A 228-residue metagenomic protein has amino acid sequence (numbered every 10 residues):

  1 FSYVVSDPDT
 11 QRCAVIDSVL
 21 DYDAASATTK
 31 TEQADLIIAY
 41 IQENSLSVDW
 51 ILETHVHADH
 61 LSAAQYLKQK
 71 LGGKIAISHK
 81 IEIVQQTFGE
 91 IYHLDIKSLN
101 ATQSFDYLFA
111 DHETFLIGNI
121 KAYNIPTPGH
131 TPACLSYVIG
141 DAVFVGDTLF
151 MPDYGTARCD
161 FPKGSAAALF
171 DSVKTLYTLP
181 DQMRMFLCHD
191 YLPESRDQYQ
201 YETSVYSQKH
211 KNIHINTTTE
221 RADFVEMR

Functional and structural regions predicted by a protein language model:
F1, I37, L169-S172: Alpha-helical packing segments of well-folded alpha/beta enzyme cores
F1-Y3, A14: N-terminal, positively charged, Ser/Thr/Ala/Gly-biased leader segments that form transit/presequence-like amphipathic
V4-S6, L116, V138: Short, well-ordered beta-strand micro-motif
S6, A110, P128: Residue-level detector of conserved, well-ordered beta-strand and adjacent loop positions that form binding/recognition
Q11, S18-A27, S104, T114 (+2 more regions): Metallo-beta-lactamase
C13, L20-K121, H210: Active-site HxH/HxHxD metal-binding segment of metal-dependent hydrolases
